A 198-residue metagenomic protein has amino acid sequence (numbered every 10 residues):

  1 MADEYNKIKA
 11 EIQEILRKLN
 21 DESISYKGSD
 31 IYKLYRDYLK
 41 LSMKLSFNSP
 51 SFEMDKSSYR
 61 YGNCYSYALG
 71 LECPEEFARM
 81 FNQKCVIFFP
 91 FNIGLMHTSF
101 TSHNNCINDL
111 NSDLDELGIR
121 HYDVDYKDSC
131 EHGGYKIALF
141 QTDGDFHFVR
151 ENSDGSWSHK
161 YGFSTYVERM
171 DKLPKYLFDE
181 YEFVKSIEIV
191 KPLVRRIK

Functional and structural regions predicted by a protein language model:
A2-D3, I197: Short Lys/Arg-rich cationic patches that frequently serve as NLS/NoLS or arginine-rich RNA/DNA-binding motifs
E4-I12: Short amphipathic alpha-helical heptad-repeat segments
N20-I31: Charged, low-complexity interaction regions
I31-L34, I197: Intrinsically disordered, low-complexity polar segments enriched in Ser/Thr/Pro and acidic
Y35, K40-E116: Cysteine-nucleophile protease catalytic domains, especially the papain-like/related folds used in DUB/UBL proteases
G94-S164: ...with weaker cross-activation on analogous glycine-rich loops/strands in unrelated enzymes
N152-K198: Active-site or metal-binding loop neighborhoods of secreted/extracellular toxin and effector enzymes
